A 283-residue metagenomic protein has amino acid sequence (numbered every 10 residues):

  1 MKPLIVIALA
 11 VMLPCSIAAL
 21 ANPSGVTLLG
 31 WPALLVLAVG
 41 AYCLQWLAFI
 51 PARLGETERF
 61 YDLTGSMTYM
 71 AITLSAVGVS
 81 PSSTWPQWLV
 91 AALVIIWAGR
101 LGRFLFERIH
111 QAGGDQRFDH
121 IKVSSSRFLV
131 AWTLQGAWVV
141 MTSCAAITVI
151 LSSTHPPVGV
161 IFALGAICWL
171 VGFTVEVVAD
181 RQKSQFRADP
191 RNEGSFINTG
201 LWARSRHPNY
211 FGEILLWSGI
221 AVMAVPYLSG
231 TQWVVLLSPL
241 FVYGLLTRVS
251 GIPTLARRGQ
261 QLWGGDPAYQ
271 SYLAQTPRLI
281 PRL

Functional and structural regions predicted by a protein language model:
M1-L4, A52-T64, F106-L134, Q261-Q270 (+2 more regions): Interhelical loop and helix-boundary elements at the membrane-water interface of polytopic inner-membrane proteins
K2, W31-V36, R53-Y61, A203-P208: Short, amphipathic, aromatic/basic-enriched membrane-interface segments that mark the entry/exit of transmembrane
P3, I7-G25, A41, Q45 (+3 more regions): Hydrophobic transmembrane alpha-helices
A21-L29, F49-E56: Short juxtamembrane and helix-loop transition motifs at transmembrane-helix boundaries in membrane proteins
G25, L29, A33, E58 (+2 more regions): Membrane-helix interfacial "entry" motifs
L28-L44, E58-M70: Loop-to-helix transition at the N-terminal end of transmembrane alpha-helices
W31-L34, L101-I109: Short, charged cytosolic
